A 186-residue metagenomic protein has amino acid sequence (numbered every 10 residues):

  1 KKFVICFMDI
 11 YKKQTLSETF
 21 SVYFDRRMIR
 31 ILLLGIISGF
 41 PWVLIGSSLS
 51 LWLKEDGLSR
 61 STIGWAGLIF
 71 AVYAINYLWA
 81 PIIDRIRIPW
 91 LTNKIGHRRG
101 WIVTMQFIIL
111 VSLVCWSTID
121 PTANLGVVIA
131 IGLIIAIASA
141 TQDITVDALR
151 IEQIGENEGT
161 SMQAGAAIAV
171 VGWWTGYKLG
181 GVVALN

Functional and structural regions predicted by a protein language model:
K13-Y73: Helix-loop boundary and gating motifs at the non-cytosolic
L34, W65-I69, I131, A164-G172: Hydrophobic alpha-helical segments of secondary membrane carriers
Y73-N76, S161-V182: Glycine-rich segments within core transmembrane alpha-helices of 12-TM secondary carriers
D84-I86, S117, L179-N186: Transmembrane alpha-helix termini and helix-breaking/packing motifs in multi-pass membrane transporters
R85-Q106: Cytoplasmic membrane-interface "Motif A"-like loop-to-helix N-cap segments of 12-TM Major Facilitator Superfamily
G100-T122: C-terminal ends and interior cores of transmembrane alpha-helices in multi-pass membrane transporters/permeases
N124-I131: Short hydrophobic/alpha-helical segments at membrane-entry points of transmembrane helices in Major Facilitator
I137-A169: Cytoplasmic helix-loop-helix junction between adjacent transmembrane helices in 12-TM secondary transporters
